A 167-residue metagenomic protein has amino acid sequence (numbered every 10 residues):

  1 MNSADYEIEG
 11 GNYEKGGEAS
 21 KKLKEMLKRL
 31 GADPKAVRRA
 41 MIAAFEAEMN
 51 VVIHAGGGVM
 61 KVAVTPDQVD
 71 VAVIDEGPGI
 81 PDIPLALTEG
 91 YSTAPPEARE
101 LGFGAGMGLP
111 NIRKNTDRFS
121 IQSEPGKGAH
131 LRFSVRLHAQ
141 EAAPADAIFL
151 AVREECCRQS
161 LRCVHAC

Functional and structural regions predicted by a protein language model:
M1-I42, A142-A166: Bergerat-fold GHKL ATPase/HATPase_c domain
M1-Y6, E48-A151, C167: Conserved beta-strand-loop-beta-strand hairpin that lines the nucleotide-binding pocket of ATP/GTP-utilizing enzymes
